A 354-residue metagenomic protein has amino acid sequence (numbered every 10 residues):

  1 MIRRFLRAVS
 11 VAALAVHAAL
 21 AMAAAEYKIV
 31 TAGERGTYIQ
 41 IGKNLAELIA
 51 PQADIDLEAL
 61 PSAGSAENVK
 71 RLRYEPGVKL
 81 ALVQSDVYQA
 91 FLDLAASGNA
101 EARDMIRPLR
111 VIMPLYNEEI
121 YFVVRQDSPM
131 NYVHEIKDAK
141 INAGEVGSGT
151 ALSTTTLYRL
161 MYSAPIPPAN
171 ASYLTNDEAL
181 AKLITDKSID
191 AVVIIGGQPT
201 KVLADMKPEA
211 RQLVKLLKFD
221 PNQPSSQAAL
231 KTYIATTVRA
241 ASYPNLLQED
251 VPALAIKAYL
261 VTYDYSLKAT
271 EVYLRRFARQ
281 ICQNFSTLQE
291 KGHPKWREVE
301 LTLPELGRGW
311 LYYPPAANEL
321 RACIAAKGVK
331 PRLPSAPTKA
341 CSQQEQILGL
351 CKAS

Functional and structural regions predicted by a protein language model:
M1-A12, V16: Bacterial N-terminal signal peptides that target proteins for export
A18-L20: N-terminal signal peptide c-region/cleavage motif recognized by signal peptidases
A25, I29, T37-V83, L246-D250 (+2 more regions): Extracytoplasmic small-molecule ligand-binding "clamshell" domains of the periplasmic binding protein/Venus flytrap
Y27-I49, E118-K182, D186, L303: Bilobed "Venus flytrap"/periplasmic-binding protein-like clamshell domains and structurally analogous long
A46-E47, E58-A102, A179-L183, T200-K207: Pocket-flanking alpha-helical
S85, L160-K268: Pocket-lining segment of extracytoplasmic ligand-binding domains
E101-L115, I120, Y243-V251: A structural signal for short loop-to-beta-strand junctions that line the ligand-binding cleft of periplasmic/secreted
L247, V251-A353: Segments of small-molecule ligand-sensing domains
